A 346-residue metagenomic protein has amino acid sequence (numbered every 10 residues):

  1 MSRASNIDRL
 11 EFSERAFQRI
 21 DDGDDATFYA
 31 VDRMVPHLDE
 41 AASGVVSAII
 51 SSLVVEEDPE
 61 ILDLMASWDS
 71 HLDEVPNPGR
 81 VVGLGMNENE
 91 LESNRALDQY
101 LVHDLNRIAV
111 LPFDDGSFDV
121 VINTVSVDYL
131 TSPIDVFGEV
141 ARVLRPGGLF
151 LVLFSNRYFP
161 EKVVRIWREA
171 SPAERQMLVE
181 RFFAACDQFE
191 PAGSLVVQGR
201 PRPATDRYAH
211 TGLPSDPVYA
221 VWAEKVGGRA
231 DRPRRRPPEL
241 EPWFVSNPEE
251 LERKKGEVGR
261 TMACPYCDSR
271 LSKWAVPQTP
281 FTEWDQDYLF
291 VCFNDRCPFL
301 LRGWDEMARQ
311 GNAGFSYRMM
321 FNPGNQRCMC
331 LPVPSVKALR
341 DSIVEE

Functional and structural regions predicted by a protein language model:
S2-E56: Class I SAM-dependent methyltransferase Rossmann-like catalytic core, especially the SAM/SAH-binding loop
A41-S43, A48-L111: Class I SAM-dependent methyltransferase SAM/SAH-binding core
I108-V121: A short acidic, Gly/Pro-enriched loop at the edge of an enzyme's catalytic core that lines a small-molecule cofactor
D119-P133: A short SAM/SAH-binding and catalytic strip from SAM-dependent methyltransferases
I134-L149: A short glycine-rich, Lys/Arg-flanked "PGG" loop and its adjoining helix->strand segment in the class I
L149-R181: Conserved class I S-adenosyl-L-methionine
D187, P201-E239: Core SAM-dependent methyltransferase catalytic element
L289-Q326: Short metal-binding segments enriched for Cys and/or His
